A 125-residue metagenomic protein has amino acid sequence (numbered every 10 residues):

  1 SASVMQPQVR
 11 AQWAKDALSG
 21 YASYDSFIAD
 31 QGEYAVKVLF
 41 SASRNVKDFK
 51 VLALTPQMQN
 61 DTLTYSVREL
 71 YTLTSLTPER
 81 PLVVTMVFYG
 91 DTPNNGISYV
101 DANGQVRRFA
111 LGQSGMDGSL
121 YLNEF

Functional and structural regions predicted by a protein language model:
A2-A29, Q105-F125: Extracellular beta-sheet/turn segments enriched in Thr/Pro/Gly and aliphatic residues
Q12-N60: Short, surface-exposed binding/anchoring microloops in extracellular/periplasmic proteins
F27-A29, F40-A42, T64, S75 (+2 more regions): Sterically constrained small-residue positions within well-ordered secondary structures of folded domains
E33-A35, P81, N94, S119: A generic structural signal for beta-strand entry/edge sites
A42-R44, K50-T55, F88-G90, Y99-N103 (+2 more regions): A mature extracytoplasmic/lumenal domain signature
L52, Q57, E79-L82, D117: A generic structural micro-environment signature that highlights single residues at secondary-structure boundaries
N60-V67: Low-complexity "stalk/linker" and mucin-like segments enriched in Ser/Thr/Pro/Ala/Gly
V67-A110: Short, solvent-exposed, Trp/other aromatic-anchored flexible loops in extracytoplasmic proteins
